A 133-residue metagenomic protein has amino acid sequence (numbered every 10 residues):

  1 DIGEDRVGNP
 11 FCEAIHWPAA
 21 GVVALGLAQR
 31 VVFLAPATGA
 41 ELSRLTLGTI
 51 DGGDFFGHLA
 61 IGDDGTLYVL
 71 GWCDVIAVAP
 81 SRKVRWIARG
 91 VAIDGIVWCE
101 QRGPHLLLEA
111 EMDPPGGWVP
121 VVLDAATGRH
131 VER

Functional and structural regions predicted by a protein language model:
D1-D5, V31-D51, C73-A92, W118-R133: Surface-exposed loop/turn elements that mediate protein-protein interactions on large endomembrane-trafficking
I2-A20, L47-D64, V91-G103: Repeated scaffold domains used in trafficking and secretory/extracellular systems, primarily beta-propellers
G8-F11, H105-L108, V131-R133: Histidine-/acidic-rich catalytic cores in large beta-rich domains
E13-V32, G57-G71, V75-A77, G103-P115: Short beta-strand elements that form the blades of beta-propeller/WD-repeat-like and other beta-sheet-rich scaffold
V23, L67, W98, P120-V122: Short, surface-exposed charged micro-motifs
K83-P114: A generic hydrophobic-segment detector
